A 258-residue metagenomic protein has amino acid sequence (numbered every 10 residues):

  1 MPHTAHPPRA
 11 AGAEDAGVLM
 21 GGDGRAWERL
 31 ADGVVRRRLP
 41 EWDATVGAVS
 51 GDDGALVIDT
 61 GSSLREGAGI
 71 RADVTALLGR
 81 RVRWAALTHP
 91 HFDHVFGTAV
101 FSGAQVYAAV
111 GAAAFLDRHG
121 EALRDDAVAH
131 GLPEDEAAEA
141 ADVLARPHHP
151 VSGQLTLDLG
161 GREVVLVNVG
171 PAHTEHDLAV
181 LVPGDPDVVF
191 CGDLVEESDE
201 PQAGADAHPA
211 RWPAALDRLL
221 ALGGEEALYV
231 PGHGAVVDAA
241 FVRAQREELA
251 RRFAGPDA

Functional and structural regions predicted by a protein language model:
P2-G21, L132, D217-A258: Accessory terminal helices/loops
R25-A72, L178-D193: Conserved beta-strand hairpin/beta-sheet module of binuclear metal-dependent hydrolase folds, prominently
R29, A114-N168, G184: Metallo-beta-lactamase
G33, V49, D59, V74 (+9 more regions): Divalent metal-coordination and catalytic microenvironments
R36, L56-D59, R83-A86, V165-L166: Short catalytic-loop micro-motif centered on adjacent basic/acidic residues
G54-L56, S62-S63, T156, E163-A244: Metallo-beta-lactamase
S62-S63, V110-A114, V195, A254: Short, acidic/turn-prone active-site loops that include or flank metal/cofactor- and phosphate-binding residues
R65-A108, P150, G224-E226: Active-site metal-binding motif and surrounding structural segment of the metallo-beta-lactamase
